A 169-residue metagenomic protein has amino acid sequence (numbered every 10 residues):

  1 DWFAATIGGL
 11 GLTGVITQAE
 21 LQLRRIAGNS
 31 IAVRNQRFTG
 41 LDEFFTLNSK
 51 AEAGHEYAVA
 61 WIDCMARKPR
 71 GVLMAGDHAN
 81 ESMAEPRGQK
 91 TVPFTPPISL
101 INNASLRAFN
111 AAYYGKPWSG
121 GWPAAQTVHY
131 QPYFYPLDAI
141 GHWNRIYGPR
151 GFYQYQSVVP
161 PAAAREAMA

Functional and structural regions predicted by a protein language model:
D1-A169: Noncatalytic alpha-helical scaffold of FAD-dependent oxidoreductases
